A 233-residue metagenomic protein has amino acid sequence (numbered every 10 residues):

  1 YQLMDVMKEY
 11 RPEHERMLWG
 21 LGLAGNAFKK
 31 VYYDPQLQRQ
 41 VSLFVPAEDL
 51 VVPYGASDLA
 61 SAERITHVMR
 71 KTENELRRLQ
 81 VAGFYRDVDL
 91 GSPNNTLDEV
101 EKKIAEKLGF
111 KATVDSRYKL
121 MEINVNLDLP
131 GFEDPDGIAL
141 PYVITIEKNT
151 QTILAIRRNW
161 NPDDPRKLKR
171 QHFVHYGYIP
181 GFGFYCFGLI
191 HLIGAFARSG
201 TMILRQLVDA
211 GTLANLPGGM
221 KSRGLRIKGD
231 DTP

Functional and structural regions predicted by a protein language model:
Y1-P233: Extended alpha-helical, oligomerization-prone segments that build pores/tubes and scaffolds
